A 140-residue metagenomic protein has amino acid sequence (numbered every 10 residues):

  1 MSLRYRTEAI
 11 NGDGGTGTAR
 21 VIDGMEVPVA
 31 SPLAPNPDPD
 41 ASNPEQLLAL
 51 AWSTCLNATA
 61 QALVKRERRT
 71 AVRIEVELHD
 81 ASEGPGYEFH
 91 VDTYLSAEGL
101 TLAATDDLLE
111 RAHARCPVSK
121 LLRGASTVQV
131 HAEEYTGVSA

Functional and structural regions predicted by a protein language model:
M1-L50, N57-A140: Extended beta-strand/beta-hairpin segments
